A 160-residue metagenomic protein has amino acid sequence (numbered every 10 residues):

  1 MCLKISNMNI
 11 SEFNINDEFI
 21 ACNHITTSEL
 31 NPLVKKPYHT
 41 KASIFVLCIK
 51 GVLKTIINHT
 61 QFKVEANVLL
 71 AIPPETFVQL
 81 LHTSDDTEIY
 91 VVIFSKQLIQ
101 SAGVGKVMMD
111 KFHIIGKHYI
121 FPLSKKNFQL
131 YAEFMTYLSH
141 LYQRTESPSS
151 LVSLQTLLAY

Functional and structural regions predicted by a protein language model:
M1-E65: Generic protein-terminus/edge-of-domain signal
C2-D17, L81-R144: A hydrophobic/aromatic-rich effector-binding and dimerization subdomain of bacterial HTH-type transcriptional regulators
K41-A42, D86-E88, L151: A structure-centric signal for secondary-structure junctions around beta-strands
K50, P74-T76, F94-K96: Residues immediately flanking
K54-I56, I72, V78-S84: Short beta-strand His + acidic residue motifs that chelate non-heme Fe in jelly-roll/DSBH and cupin folds
K126, R144-L157: All-alpha amphipathic helical-bundle segments outside canonical DNA-binding/catalytic cores that form hydrophobic
